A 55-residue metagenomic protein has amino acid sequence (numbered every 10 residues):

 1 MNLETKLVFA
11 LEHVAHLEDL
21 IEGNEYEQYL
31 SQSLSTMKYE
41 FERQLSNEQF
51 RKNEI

Functional and structural regions predicted by a protein language model:
M1-G23, S31, S46, R51-E54: N-terminal acidic leader/helix
